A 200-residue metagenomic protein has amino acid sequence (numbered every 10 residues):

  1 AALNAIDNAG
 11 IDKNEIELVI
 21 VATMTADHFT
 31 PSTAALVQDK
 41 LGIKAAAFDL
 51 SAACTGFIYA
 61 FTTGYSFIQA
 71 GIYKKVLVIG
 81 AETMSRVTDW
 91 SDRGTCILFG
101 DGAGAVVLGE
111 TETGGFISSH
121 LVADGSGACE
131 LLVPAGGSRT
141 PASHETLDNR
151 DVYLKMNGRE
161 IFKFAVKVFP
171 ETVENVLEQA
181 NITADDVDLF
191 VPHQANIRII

Functional and structural regions predicted by a protein language model:
A1, D92-K163, K167, E171: Condensing-enzyme catalytic core mediating Claisen C-C bond formation in acyl metabolism
A2-E17, E171-D188: Phosphate/pyrophosphate-binding loops at sites that engage ATP/ADP/AMP, CoA/4′-phosphopantetheine, polyphosphate
A22, S51, V76-E82, G100 (+2 more regions): Short beta-strand segments
A22-H28, V187-I199: Glycine-rich phosphate-binding loops at beta-strand->alpha-helix junctions
T23-V76: Conserved catalytic cysteine-centered active-site region of acyl-thioester-dependent Claisen-condensing enzymes
H28-G42, V78-M84, S138-T146, I200: Acidic-glycine-rich active-site phosphate/pyrophosphate-binding loop
Q69-A103: Flexible, glycine-rich active-site loops centered on histidine and acidic residues that chelate a metal or position
